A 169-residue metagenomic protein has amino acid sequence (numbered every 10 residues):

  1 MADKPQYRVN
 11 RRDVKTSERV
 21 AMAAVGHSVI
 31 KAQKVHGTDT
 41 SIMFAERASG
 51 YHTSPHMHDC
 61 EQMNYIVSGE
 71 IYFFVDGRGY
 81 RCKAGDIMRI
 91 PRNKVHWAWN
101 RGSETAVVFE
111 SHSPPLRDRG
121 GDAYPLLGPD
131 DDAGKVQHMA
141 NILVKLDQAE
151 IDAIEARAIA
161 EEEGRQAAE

Functional and structural regions predicted by a protein language model:
M1-D39, A123-E169: A short, N-terminal "cap"/entry segment at the start of jelly-roll beta-barrel domains of the cupin/DSBH fold
M43-A45, I87, F109, P115-R119 (+1 more regions): Anionic, Ser/Thr-rich low-complexity intrinsically disordered regions
M43-M57: Conserved short histidine dyad/triad with adjacent acidic residue
F44, V67-S68, K83-A84: A cytosolic small-molecule/anion-sensing beta-strand core signal
C60-I71, D76: Glycine- and acidic-residue-biased ligand/ion/polar-headgroup-sensing regions
Y72, R92-R119: Ligand-binding loop in jelly-roll beta-barrel domains
G77-R92: Short acidic-glycine-tyrosine-enriched beta hairpin
